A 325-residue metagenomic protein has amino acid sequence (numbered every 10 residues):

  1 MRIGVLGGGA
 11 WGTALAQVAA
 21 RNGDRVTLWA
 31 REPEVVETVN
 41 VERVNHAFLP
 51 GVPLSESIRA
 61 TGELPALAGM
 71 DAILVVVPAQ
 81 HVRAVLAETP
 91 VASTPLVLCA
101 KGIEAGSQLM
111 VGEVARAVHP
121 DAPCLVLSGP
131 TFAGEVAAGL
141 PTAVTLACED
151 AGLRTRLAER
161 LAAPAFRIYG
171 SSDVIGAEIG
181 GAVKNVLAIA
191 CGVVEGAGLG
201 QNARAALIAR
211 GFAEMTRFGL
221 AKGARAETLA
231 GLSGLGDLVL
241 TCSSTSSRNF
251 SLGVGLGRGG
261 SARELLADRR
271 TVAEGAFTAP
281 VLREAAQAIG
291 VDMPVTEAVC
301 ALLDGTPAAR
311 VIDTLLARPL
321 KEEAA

Functional and structural regions predicted by a protein language model:
M1-V52, R59-G62: NAD(P)+-binding Rossmann beta1-loop-alpha1 motif at the extreme N-terminus of oxidoreductases
L54, R59-P141, L157-E159: Rossmann-like NAD(P)(H) cofactor-binding subdomain of soluble oxidoreductases
L98, P123-S128, I168-S172, G231 (+1 more regions): General beta-strand structural signal in soluble alpha/beta enzymes
V114-A122, P141-T228: Internal alpha-helical scaffold of NAD(P)-dependent oxidoreductase catalytic cores
C191-E195, L220-A230, G234-A325: NAD(P)-dependent Rossmann-like dehydrogenase/reductase catalytic/cofactor-binding core
